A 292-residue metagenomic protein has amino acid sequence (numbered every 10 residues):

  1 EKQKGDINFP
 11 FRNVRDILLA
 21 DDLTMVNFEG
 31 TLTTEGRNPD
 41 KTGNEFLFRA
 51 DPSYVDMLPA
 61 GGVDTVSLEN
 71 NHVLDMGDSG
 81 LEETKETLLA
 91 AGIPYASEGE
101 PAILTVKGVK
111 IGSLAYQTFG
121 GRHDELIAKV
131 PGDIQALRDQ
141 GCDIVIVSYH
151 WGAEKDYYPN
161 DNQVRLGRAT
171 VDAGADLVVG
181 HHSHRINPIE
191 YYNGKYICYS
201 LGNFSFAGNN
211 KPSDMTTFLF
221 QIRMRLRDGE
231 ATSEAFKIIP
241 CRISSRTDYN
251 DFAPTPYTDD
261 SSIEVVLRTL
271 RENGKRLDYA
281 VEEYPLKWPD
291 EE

Functional and structural regions predicted by a protein language model:
E1-E292: Acidic, metal/ion-coordinating pockets
